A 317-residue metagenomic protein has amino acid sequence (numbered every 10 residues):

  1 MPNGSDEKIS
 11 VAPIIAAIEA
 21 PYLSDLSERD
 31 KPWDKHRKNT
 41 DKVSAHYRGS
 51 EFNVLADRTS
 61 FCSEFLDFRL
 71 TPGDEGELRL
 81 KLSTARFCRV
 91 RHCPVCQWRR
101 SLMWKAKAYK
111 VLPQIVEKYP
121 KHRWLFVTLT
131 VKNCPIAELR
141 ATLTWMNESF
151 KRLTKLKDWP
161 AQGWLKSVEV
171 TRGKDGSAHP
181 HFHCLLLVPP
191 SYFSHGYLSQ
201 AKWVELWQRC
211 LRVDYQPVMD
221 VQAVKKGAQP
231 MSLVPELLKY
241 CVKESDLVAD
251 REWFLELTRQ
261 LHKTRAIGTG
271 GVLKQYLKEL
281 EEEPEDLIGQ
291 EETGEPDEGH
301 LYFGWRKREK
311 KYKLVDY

Functional and structural regions predicted by a protein language model:
M1-A178, V188-Y317: Right-hand nucleic-acid polymerase module
C184: Cys/His-rich zinc-coordinating modules
